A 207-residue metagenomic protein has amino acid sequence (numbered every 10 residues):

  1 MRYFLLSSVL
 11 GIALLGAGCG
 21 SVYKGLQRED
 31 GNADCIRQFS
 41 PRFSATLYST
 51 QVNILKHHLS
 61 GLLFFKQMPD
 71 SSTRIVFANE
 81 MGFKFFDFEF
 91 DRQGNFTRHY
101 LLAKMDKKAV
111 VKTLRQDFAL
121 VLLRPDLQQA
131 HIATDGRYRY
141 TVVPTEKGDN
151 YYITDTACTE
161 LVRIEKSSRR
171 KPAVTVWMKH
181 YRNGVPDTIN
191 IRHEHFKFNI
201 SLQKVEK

Functional and structural regions predicted by a protein language model:
M1-S8: Bacterial N-terminal signal peptides that target proteins for export
L15-G18: C-terminal motif of bacterial Sec signal peptides marking the signal peptidase cleavage site
G20-K24, E29, S49, F96-T97 (+1 more regions): Mature, soluble, non-transmembrane domains
F39-R74: Post-signal-peptide N-terminal segment of Sec-exported extracytoplasmic proteins
N53, K66, A78, S167 (+1 more regions): A generic structural motif
L59-G61, K84-F86, V174, F198-I200: Short beta-strand segments
L62-F64, F85-E89, N150-Y151: Short, surface-exposed charged micro-motifs
P69-A119: Contiguous hydrophobic, core-forming segments of folded domains
